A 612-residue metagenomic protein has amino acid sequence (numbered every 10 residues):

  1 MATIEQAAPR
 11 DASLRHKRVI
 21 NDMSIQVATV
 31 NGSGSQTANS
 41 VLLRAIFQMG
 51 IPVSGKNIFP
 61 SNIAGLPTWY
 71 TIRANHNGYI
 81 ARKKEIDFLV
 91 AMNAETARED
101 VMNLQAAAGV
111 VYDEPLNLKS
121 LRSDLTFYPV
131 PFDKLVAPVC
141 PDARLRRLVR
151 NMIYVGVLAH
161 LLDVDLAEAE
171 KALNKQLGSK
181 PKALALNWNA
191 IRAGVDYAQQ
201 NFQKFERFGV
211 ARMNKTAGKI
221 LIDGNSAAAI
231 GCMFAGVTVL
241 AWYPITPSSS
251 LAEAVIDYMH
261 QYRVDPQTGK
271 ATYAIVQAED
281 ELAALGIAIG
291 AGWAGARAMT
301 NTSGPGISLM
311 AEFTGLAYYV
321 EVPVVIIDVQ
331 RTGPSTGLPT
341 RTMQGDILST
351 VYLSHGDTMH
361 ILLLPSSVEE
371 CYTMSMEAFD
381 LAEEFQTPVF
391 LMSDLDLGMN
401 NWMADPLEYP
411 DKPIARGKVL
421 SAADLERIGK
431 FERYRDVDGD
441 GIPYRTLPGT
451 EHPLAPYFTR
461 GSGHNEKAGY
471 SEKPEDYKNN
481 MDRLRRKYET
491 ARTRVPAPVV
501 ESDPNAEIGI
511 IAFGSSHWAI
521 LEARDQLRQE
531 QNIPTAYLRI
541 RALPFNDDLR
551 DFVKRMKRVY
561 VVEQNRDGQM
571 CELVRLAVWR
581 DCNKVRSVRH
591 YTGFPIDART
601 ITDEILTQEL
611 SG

Functional and structural regions predicted by a protein language model:
A2-A235, V239-A241: Active-site cofactor/cluster-binding pocket
R10, K56, E168-A169, P181-N189 (+8 more regions): Flexible, glycine/charged-enriched surface loops at secondary-structure junctions
L14, T71-N75, F88, M92-N93 (+17 more regions): Metallocofactor- and cofactor-centric catalytic cores in central/energy metabolism, strongly enriched
V19-V101, V239, T246-Y352, I361-A382 (+1 more regions): Thiamine diphosphate
F59, A211-N214, P247-S250, E279 (+5 more regions): A glycine-rich phosphate-binding loop feature that marks nucleotide/adenosyl-phosphate handling sites
P60-I63, N117-S120, L135, S248-S249 (+6 more regions): Short gly/pro/ser/thr-enriched loop/turn and capping motifs at secondary-structure boundaries
L104-V110, D124-L125, Y273, V322 (+2 more regions): A short helix->loop->beta-strand "cap" motif at the edges of active sites that frequently abuts
L221-A235, M374, F379-G612: Flexible, low-complexity linker and terminal segments
